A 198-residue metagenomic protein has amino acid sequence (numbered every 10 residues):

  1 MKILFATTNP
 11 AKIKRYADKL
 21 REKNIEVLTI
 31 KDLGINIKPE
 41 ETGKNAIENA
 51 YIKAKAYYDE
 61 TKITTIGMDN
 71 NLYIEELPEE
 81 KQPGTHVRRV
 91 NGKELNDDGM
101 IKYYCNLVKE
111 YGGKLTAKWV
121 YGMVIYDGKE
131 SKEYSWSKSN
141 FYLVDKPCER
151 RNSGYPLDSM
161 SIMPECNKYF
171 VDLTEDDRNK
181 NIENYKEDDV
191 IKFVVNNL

Functional and structural regions predicted by a protein language model:
K2-L4, A11-D18, K23-L198: Anionic-ligand binding patches
